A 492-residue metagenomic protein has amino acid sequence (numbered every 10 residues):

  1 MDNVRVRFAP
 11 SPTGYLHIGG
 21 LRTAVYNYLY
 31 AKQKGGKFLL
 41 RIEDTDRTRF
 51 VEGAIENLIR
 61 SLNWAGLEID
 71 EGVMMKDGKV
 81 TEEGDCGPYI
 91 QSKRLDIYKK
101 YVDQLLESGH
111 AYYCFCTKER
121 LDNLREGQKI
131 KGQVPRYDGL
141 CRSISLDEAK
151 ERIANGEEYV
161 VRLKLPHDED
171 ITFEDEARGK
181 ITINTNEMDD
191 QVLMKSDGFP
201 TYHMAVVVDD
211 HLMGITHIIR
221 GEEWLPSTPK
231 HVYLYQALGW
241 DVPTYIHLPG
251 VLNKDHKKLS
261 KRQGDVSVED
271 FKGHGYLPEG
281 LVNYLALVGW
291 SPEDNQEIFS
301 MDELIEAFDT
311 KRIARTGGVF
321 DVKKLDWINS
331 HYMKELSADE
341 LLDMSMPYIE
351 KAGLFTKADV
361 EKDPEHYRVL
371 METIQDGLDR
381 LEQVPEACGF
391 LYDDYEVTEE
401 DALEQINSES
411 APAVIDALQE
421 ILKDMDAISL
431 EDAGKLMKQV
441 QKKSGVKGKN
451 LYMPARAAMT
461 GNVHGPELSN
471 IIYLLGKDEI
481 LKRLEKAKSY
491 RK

Functional and structural regions predicted by a protein language model:
M1-I130, S227-W240, G280: N-terminal Rossmann-like or analogous alpha/beta NTP/dinucleotide-binding catalytic cores that position adenine
L16, F271-E279, R315-D321, V360-V369 (+2 more regions): Structural motif
N27, L58, L105, G109 (+8 more regions): Residue-level signal for inorganic ion chemistry
K32-D46, M204-H217, L238-L252, S469 (+3 more regions): Glycine-rich phosphate/pyrophosphate-binding loops and their adjacent beta-strand/loop elements at enzyme active sites
P88-S92, F115, M194-F199, M213-L225 (+4 more regions): Conserved phosphate-binding loops in nucleotide/dinucleotide-binding enzymes
Q104, A111-H247, L252-L259, S267 (+1 more regions): Active-site cores that bind ATP or allylic diphosphates and position pyrophosphate for catalysis
A338-S444: Small-residue-rich helix-loop
L430-R491: Charged substrate- and nucleic-acid-binding regions of tRNA-handling and nucleotidyl-transfer enzymes, centered on
